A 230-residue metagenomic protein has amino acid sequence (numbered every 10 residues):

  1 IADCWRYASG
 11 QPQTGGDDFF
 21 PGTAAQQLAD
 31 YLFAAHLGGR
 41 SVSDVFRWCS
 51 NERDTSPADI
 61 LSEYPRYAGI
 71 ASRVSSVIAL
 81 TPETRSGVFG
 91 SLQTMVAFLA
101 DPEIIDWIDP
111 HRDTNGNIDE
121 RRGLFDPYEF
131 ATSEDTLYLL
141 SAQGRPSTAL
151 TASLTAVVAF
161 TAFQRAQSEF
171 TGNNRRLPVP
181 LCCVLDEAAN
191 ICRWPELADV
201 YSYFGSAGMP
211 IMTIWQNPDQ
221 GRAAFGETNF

Functional and structural regions predicted by a protein language model:
I1-M209: P-loop NTPase motor domains
Y201-F230: Conserved ATP-driven motor cores of ASCE-family P-loop NTPases powering translocation/secretion/packaging/pilus
